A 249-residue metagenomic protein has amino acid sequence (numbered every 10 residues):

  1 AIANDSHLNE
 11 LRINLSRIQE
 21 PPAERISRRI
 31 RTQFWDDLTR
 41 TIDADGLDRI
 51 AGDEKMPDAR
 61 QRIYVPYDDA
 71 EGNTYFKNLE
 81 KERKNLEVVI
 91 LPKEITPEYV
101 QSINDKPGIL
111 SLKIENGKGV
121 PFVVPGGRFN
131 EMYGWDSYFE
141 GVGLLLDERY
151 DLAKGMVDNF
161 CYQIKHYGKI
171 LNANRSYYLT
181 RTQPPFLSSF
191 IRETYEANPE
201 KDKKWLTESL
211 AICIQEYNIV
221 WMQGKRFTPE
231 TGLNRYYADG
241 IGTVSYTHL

Functional and structural regions predicted by a protein language model:
A1-S111, G117, R128-E131, R149-A153 (+1 more regions): Terminal accessory carbohydrate-recognition/targeting modules of carbohydrate-active enzymes
P107-V120, V157-H166: Active-site-adjacent bridging/hinge elements
V120-S137, N172-P184: Solvent-exposed loop and edge beta-strand segments that line ligand/cofactor-binding and catalytic clefts
Y133-F160: Alpha-helical support elements that line or immediately flank enzyme active sites and cofactor-binding pockets
E148-L152, Q163-Y167, A197-K201: Secondary-structure transition/capping motifs at alpha-helix termini and the adjoining loop/turn into the next element
N159-R192: Aromatic-lined, polymer-binding surfaces characteristic of secreted/periplasmic polysaccharide-degrading enzymes
T180-T243: Internal, well-ordered domain-core segments that constitute the primary functional module of diverse proteins
T247-H248: Conserved small/polar residues in nucleotide/adenosyl-binding loops
